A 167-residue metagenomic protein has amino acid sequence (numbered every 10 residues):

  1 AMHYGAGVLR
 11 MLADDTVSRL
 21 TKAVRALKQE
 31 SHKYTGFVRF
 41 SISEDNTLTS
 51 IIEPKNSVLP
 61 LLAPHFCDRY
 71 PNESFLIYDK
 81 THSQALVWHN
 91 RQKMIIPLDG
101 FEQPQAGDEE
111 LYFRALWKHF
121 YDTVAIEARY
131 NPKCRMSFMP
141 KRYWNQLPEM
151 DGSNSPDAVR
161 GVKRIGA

Functional and structural regions predicted by a protein language model:
A1-A167: Extended, well-ordered protein cores
